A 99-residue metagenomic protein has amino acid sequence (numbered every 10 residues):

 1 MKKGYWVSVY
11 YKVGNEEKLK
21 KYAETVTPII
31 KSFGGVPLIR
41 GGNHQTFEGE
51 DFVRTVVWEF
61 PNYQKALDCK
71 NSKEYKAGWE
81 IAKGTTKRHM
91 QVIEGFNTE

Functional and structural regions predicted by a protein language model:
M1-R54, E59-N71, E94-E99: Short S/T/G/P-rich N-terminal loop/turn motif that feeds into the first structured element of a domain
A66-Q91: C-terminal structural segments of small proteins and small subunits
